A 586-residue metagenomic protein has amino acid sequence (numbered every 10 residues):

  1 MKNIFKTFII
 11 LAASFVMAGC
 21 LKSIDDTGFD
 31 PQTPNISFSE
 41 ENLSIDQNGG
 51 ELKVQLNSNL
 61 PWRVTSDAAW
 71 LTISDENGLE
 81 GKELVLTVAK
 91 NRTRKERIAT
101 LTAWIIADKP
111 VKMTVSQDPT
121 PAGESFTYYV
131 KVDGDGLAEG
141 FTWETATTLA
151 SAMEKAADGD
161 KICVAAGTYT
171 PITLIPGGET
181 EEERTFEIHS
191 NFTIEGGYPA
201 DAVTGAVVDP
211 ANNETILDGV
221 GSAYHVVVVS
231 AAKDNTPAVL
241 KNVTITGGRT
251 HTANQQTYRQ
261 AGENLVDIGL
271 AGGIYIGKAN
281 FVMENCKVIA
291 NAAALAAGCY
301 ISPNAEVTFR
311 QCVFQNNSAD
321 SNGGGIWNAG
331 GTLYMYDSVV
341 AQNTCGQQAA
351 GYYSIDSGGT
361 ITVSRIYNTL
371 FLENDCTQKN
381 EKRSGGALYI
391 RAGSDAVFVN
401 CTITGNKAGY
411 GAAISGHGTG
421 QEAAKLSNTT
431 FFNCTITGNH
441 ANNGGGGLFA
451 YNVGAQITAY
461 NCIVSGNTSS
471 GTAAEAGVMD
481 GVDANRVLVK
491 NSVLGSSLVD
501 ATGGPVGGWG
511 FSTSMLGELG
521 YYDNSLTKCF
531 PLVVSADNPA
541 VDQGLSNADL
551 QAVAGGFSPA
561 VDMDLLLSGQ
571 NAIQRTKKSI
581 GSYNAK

Functional and structural regions predicted by a protein language model:
V16-N42, V111-S125: Bacterial Sec-dependent N-terminal signal peptides
F38, N57-V85: Surface-exposed binding patches on compact interaction domains or structured appendages
L84, A99, V111, F126 (+24 more regions): The right-handed parallel beta-helix/beta-solenoid scaffold, focusing on the short coil/turn and N-cap positions
R94-A107: A short beta-strand micro-motif common to beta-rich folds, especially ectodomain repeats
K131-P176, T185, V226: Acidic Gly/Asp/Thr-rich repetitive segments characteristic of extracellular carbohydrate-active and adhesion proteins
A150, P171-T193, A202-N242, T246-N280 (+5 more regions): Extracellular beta-strand-rich solenoid/capping regions of secreted or surface-exposed proteins that bind or remodel
I172-N191, V203-V208, V282, T308-Q311 (+5 more regions): Predominantly extracellular beta-rich ligand-binding scaffolds that present long acidic/polar faces for carbohydrate
Y224-V228, L498-V499, G503-K586: C-terminal accessory segments
